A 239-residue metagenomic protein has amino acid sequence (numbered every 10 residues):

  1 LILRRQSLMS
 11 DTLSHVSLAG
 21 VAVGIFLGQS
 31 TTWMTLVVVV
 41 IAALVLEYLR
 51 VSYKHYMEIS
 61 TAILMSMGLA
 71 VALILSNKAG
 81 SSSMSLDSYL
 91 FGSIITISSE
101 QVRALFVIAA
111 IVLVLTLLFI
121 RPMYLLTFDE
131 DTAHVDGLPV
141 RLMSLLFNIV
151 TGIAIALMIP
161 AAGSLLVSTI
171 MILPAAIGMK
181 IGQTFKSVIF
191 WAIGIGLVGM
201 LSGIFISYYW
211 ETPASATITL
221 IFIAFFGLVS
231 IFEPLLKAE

Functional and structural regions predicted by a protein language model:
L1-S82, G178-F190, S207-W210, E233-L235: Short loop segments and helix-boundary regions at transmembrane helix junctions of multi-pass inner-membrane proteins
H15-G28, L64-S76, T96, V140-T151 (+2 more regions): Small-residue-rich segments of transmembrane alpha-helices in multi-pass membrane proteins, especially helix faces
F26-I41, F106-A110, A156-I170, A216-T217: Structural signature of hydrophobic alpha-helical transmembrane segments
T32-V37, S60-I63, V102-V107, L142-I149 (+2 more regions): Hydrophobic alpha-helical transmembrane segments
Y53, M57, T61-P122: Transmembrane helix-bundle core of multi-pass membrane transporters and related energy-transducing complexes
V114-F147: Membrane-helix/interface signature in polytopic inner-membrane proteins
V167-A216: Transmembrane alpha-helical segments in multi-pass inner-membrane proteins
T212-E239: Cytosolic-side transmembrane-helix boundaries in multi-pass membrane proteins
